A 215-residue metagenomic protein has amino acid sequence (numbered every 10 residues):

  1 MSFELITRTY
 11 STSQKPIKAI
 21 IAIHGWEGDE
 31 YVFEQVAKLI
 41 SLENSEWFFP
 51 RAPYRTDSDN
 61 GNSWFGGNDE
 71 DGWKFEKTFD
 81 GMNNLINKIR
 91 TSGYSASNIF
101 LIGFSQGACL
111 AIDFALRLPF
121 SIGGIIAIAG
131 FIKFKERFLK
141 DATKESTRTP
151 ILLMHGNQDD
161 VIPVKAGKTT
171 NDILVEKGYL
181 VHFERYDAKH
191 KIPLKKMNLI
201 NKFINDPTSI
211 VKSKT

Functional and structural regions predicted by a protein language model:
S2-A96: Serine-hydrolase catalytic machinery in alpha/beta-hydrolase-like enzymes
Q35, D113-R117: Active-site signature of alpha/beta-hydrolase-fold catalytic machinery across serine- and Asp/Cys-nucleophile hydrolases
D59-G67, F131-P150: Flexible "cap/lid" loop of the alpha/beta hydrolase fold
L101-G103, I128, M154: Short beta-strand immediately N-terminal to the catalytic nucleophile in serine-hydrolase-like folds
I102-G107, A111: Gly/Ala-rich beta-loop-alpha elbow adjacent to hydrolase catalytic centers
F120-I132: A conserved short beta-strand
L152-H155, D159: Short beta-strand/loop motif that positions the catalytic acidic residue of the alpha/beta-hydrolase fold
K165-N171, V175-T215: C-terminal catalytic histidine-bearing segment of alpha/beta-hydrolase fold enzymes
